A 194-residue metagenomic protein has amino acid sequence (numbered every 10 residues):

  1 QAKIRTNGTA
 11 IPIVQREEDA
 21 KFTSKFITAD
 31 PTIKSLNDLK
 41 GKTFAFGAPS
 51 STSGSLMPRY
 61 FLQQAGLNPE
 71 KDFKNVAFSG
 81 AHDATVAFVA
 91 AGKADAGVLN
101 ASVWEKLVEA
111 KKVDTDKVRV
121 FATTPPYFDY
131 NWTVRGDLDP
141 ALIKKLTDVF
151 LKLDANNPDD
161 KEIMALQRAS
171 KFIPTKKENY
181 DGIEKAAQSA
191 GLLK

Functional and structural regions predicted by a protein language model:
Q1-I33, A101: Short, glycine-/small- and polar/acidic-enriched structural segments that line small-molecule recognition paths
Q1-I4, M57, K106, G182: Phosphate- and divalent-cation-binding pockets in alpha/beta enzyme and binding domains that engage nucleotide-derived
R5-T6, A110, A186: Residue-level signal for well-ordered alpha-helical positions
G8-A10, V118, S170-F172: Short glycine-aromatic motifs
S24, N37, R59-Y60, A87 (+5 more regions): Solvent-exposed, polar/charged alpha-helical surfaces in well-ordered, non-transmembrane soluble domains, broadly
T32-K34, K40-A141: Pocket-lining segment of extracytoplasmic ligand-binding domains
K34-T43, A186-K194: Immediate post-signal peptide segment of exported/extracytoplasmic ligand-binding proteins
T133-K194: An extracytoplasmic/periplasmic, membrane-proximal ligand-sensing/linker region
